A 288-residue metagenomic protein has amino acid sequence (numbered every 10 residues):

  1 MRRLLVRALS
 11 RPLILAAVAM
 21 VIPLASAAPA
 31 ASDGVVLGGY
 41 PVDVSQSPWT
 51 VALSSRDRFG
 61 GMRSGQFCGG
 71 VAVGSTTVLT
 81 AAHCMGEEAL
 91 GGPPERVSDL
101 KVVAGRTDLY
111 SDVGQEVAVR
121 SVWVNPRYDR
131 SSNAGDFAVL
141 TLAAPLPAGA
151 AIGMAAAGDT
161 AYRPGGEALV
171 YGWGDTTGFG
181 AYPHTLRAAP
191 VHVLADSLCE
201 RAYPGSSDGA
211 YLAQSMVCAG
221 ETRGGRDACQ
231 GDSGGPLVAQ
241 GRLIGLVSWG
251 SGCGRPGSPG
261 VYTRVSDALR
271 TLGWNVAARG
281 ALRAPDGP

Functional and structural regions predicted by a protein language model:
R2-L79, E87-E95, K101, Y211 (+4 more regions): Protease-domain processing segments flanking chymotrypsin-fold serine proteases, especially trypsin-like
P41-D43, Y128-S131, A181, R226-C229: Short Gly/Pro-enriched turn/cap motifs at secondary-structure boundaries
V51, Q66, A72-G86, S98-K101 (+3 more regions): C-terminal subregion of chymotrypsin/trypsin-like serine protease catalytic domains
L53-R56, A81, G86-R127, P204: Conserved H-D interstitial segment of serine endopeptidase catalytic domains
R56-R58, H83-G86, G105-Y110, A143-P147 (+5 more regions): Acidic glycine-/aspartate-rich tracts in secreted/extracellular proteins
F59-S64, L109-D112, R130-S132, G180: Short, solvent-exposed loop/turn segments that connect beta-strands within catalytic domains and beta-strand-rich
E116-A118, N133-F137, L142-G224, S266-R270: Chymotrypsin/trypsin-fold serine protease catalytic domain
